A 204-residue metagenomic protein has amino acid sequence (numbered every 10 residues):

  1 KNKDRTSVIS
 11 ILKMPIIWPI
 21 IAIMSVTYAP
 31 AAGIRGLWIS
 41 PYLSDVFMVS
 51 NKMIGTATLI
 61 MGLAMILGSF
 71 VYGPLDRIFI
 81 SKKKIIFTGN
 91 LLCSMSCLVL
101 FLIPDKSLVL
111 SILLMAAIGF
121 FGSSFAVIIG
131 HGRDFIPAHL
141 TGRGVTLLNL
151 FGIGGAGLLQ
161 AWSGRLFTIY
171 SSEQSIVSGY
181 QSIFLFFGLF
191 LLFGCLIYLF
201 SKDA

Functional and structural regions predicted by a protein language model:
M14-S69, A156-G164: Extracytoplasmic gate region of multi-pass secondary transporters
S50, R165-F190: A membrane-interface helix-boundary motif in multi-pass transporters
G68-S81, F167: Helix-to-loop junctions at the C-terminal end of transmembrane segments in multipass secondary transporters
R77-L91: Cytoplasmic membrane-interface "Motif A"-like loop-to-helix N-cap segments of 12-TM Major Facilitator Superfamily
L91-D105: C-terminal ends and interior cores of transmembrane alpha-helices in multi-pass membrane transporters/permeases
S123-P137: Intracellular juxtamembrane helix-capping segments at the cytosolic ends of symmetry-related transmembrane helices
R133-S172: A late C-terminal transmembrane helix in Major Facilitator Superfamily
L185-A204: Multi-pass alpha-helical transporter architecture, strongest for 12-TM Major Facilitator/SLC carriers used
